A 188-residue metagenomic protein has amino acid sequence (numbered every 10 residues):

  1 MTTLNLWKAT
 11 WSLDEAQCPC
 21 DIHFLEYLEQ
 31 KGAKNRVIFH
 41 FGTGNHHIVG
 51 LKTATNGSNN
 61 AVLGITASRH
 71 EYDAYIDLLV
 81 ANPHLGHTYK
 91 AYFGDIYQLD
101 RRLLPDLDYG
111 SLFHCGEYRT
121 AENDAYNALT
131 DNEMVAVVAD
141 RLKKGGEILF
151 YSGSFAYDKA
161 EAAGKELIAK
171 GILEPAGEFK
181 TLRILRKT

Functional and structural regions predicted by a protein language model:
M1-K34: Class I SAM-dependent methyltransferase Rossmann-like catalytic core, especially the SAM/SAH-binding loop
W7-L13, S154-T188: Class I S-adenosyl-L-methionine
A33-H46: Conserved class I S-adenosyl-L-methionine
N45-N59: Conserved SAM-binding loop of SAM-dependent methyltransferases across substrates and taxa, primarily the Class I
N60-A67: Conserved SAM-binding motif I beta-strand of class I
Y97-S111: A short acidic, Gly/Pro-enriched loop at the edge of an enzyme's catalytic core that lines a small-molecule cofactor
D108-L129: A short SAM/SAH-binding and catalytic strip from SAM-dependent methyltransferases
V135, G145-G153: Conserved beta-strand signature within the Rossmann-like core of class I S-adenosyl-L-methionine
